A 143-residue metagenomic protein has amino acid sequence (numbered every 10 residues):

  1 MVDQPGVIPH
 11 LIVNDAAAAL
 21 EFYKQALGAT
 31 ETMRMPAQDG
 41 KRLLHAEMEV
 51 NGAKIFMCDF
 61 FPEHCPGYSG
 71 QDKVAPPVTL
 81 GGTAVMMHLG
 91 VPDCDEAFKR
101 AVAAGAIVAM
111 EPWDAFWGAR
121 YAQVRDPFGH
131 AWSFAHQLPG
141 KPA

Functional and structural regions predicted by a protein language model:
M1-H10, L20-P127, A135-A143: Vicinal oxygen chelate
V13-D15: Conserved beta-strand-loop-alpha-helix junction that forms the acyl-donor binding cleft
